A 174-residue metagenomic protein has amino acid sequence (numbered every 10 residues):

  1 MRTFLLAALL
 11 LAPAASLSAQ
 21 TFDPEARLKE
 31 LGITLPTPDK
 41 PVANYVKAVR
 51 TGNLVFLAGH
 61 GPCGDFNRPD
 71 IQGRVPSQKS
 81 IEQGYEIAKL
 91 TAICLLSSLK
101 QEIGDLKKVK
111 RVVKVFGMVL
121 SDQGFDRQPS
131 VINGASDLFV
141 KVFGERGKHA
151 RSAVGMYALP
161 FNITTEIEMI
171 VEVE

Functional and structural regions predicted by a protein language model:
F4-P13: Sec-dependent N-terminal signal peptides
A19-E174: Short, polar/acidic, helix-capping and beta-turn segments at strand->helix junctions that line the mouths
